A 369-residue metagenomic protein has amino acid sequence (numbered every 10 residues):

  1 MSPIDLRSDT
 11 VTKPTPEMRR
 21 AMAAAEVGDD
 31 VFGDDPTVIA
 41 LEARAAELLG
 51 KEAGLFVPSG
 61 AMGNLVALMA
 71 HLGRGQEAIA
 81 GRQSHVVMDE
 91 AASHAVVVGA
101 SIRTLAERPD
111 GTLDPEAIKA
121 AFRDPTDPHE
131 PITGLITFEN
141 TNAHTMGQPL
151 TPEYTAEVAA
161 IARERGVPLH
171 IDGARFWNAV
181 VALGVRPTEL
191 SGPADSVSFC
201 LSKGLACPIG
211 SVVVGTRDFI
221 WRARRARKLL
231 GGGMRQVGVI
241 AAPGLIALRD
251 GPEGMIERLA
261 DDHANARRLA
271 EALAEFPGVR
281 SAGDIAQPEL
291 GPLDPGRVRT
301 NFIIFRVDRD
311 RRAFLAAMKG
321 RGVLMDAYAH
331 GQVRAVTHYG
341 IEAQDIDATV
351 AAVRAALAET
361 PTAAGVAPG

Functional and structural regions predicted by a protein language model:
M1-D308, R312-I341, T349-G369: Conserved PLP-enzyme active-site core in the AAT-like
